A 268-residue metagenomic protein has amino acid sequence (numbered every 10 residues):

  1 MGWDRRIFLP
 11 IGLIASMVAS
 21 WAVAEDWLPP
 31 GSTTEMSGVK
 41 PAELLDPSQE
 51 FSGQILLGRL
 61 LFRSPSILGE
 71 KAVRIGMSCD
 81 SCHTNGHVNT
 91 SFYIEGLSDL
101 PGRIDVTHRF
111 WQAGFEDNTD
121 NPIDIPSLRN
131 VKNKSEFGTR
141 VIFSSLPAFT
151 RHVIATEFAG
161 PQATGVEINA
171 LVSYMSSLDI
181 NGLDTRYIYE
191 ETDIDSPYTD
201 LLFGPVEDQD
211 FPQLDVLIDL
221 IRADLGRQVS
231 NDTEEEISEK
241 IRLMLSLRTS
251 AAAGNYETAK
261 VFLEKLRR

Functional and structural regions predicted by a protein language model:
W3, F8, W21-R268: Periplasmic c-type cytochrome electron-transfer domains
P10-V18: Bacterial N-terminal signal peptides
